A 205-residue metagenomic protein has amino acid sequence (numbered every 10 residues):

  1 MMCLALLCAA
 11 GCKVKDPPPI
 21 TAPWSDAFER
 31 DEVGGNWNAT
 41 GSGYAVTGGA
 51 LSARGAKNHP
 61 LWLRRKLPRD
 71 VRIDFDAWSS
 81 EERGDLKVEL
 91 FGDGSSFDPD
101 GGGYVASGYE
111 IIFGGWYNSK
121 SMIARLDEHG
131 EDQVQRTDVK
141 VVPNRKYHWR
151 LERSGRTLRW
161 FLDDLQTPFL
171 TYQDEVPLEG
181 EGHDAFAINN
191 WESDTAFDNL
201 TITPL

Functional and structural regions predicted by a protein language model:
C8-G11: C-terminal motif of bacterial Sec signal peptides marking the signal peptidase cleavage site
V14-A39: Extracellular carbohydrate-recognition regions
F28, F75, P143-Y172: Carbohydrate-binding surfaces in secreted/extracellular proteins
D31-K57: Extracellular glycan-recognition surfaces and repeat-rich motifs
G55-I123: Secretory/extracellular carbohydrate-interaction modules and structurally similar beta-sandwich "look-alikes"
H59-R65, Q135-V141, F186-A187: Beta-strand-rich interaction surfaces with strong enrichment in secreted/lumenal proteins
L126-H148: Short, aromatic/His-centered strand-loop micro-motif at the edge of beta-sheets
L170-D198: Flexible glycan-contacting loops in extracellular carbohydrate-active proteins
